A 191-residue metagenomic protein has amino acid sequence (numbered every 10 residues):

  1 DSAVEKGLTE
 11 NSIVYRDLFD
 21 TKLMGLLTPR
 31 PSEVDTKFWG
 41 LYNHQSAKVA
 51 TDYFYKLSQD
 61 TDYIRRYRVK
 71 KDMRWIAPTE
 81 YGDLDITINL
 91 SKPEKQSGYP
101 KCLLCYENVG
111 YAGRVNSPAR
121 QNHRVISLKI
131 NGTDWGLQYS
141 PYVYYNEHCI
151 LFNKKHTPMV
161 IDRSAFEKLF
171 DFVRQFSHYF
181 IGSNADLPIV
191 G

Functional and structural regions predicted by a protein language model:
D1-P158: Active-site microenvironments that recognize anionic phosphate/pyrophosphate groups
A119-N122, F166, S183-A185: Short acidic (Asp/Glu) patches
N153, V190-G191: Catalytic metal-binding acidic patch
T157-I181: Helical scaffold of the NTase/Pol beta-like nucleotidyltransferase catalytic core
Y179-V190: A short glycine-rich, hydrophobically flanked beta-strand micro-motif that places a catalytic Asp/Glu for divalent metal
